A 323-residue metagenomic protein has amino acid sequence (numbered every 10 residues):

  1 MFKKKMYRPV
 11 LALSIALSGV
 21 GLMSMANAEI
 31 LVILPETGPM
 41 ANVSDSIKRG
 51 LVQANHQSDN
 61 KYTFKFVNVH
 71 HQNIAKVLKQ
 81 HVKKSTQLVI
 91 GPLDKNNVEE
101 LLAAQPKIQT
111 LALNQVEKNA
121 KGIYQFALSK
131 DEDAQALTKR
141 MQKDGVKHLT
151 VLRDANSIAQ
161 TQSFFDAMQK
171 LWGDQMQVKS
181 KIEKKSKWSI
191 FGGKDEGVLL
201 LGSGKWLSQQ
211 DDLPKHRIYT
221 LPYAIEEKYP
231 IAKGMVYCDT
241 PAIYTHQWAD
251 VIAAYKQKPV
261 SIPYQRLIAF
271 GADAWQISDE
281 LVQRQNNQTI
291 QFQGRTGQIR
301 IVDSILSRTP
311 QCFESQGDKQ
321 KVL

Functional and structural regions predicted by a protein language model:
I30-R49, S58, V67: Extracytoplasmic "Venus flytrap"
V43-S46, N60-K118, K205-W206: Beta-alpha junction/loop-to-helix N-cap segments that form part of ligand/metal-binding clefts
F64-V77, A127-L128, R153-D154, Q177-S186: Short beta->alpha junction loops
Q87-K147, I158-A159, F164, L221-P230: Extracytoplasmic ligand/sensor domains, especially the bilobed periplasmic-binding protein
A103-T110, H148-R153, Q160-C238: Extracellular/periplasmic bilobed ligand-binding domains
F126-L149, P241-A249, F270-I277: Hydrophobic alpha-helical segments within soluble ligand-binding/sensing domains
S208-A272, N286: Extracellular/periplasmic periplasmic-binding protein-like sensory domains
K258-V322: Segments of small-molecule ligand-sensing domains
